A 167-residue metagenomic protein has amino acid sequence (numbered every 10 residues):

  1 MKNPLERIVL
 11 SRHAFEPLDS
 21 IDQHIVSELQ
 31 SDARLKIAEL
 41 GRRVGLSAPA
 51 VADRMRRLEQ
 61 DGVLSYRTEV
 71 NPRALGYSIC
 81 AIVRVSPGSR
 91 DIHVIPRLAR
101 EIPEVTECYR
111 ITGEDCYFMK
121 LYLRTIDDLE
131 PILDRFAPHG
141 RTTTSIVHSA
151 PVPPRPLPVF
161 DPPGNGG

Functional and structural regions predicted by a protein language model:
M1-G167: A compositional/biophysical signature of low hydrophobicity enriched in polar/charged and small residues
